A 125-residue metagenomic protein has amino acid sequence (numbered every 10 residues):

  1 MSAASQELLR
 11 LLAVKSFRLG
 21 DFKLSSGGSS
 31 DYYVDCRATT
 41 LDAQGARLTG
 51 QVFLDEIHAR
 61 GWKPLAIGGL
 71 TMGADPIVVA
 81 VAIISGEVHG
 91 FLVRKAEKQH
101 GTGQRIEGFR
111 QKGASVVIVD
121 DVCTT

Functional and structural regions predicted by a protein language model:
M1-R60: Active-site-facing substrate-recognition patch
D21, K63-P64, V88-L92: Short, flexible active-site-proximal loops enriched in glycine and acidic residues
G27, I67, G90: Conserved hydrophobic/aromatic pocket- or pore-lining residues that grip, position, or stack substrates in active sites
A59-K63, Q111: Glycine-rich phosphate-binding loop signature in dinucleotide/nucleotide-binding domains
W62-G73: Short glycine-rich phosphate-binding loop at a beta-alpha junction
G68, V117-V119: Structural motif
V78-V117: Short, glycine/charge-rich flexible loops or terminal/linker lids adjacent to PRPP-binding catalytic cores
D120-T125: Acidic, divalent-metal-coordinating active-site segment for phosphoryl/phosphodiester hydrolysis, typified by short
